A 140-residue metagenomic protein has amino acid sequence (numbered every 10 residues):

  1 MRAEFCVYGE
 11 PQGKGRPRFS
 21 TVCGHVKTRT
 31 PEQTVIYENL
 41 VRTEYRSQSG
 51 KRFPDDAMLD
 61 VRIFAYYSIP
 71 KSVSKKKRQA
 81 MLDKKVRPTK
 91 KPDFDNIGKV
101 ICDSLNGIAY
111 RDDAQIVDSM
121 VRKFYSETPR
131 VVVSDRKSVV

Functional and structural regions predicted by a protein language model:
M1-V140: Acidic, proline/glycine-enriched N-terminal capping motif
